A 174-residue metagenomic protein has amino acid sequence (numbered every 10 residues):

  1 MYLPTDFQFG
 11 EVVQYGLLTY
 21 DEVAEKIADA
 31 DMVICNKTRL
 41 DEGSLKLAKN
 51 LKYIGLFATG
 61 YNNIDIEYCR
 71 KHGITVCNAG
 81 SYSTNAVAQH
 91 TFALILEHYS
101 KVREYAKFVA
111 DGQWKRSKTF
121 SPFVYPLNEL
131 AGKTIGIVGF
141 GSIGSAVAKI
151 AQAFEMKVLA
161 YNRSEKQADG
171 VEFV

Functional and structural regions predicted by a protein language model:
M1-A30: N-terminal glycine-/charge-rich "phosphate-binding" loop or analogous flexible N-terminal tail
Q8, S121-V174: Rossmann-like dinucleotide/phosphate-binding beta-alpha-beta segment
G16, F57-A58, I74-N85, N162: Short beta->alpha connector loops at strand-helix junctions that form conserved, small/polar/Pro-enriched
T19-V23, R39-S44: Short acidic active-site motifs
A30, A48-L51: An anion/phosphate-binding loop that grips the pyrophosphate of nucleotide cofactors and donors
N62-I74: Rossmann-fold NAD(P)-binding glycine/threonine-rich loop
H72, G80-T134: Phosphate-binding beta-alpha-beta segment of Rossmann-like dinucleotide-binding domains, i.e., the NAD(P)
